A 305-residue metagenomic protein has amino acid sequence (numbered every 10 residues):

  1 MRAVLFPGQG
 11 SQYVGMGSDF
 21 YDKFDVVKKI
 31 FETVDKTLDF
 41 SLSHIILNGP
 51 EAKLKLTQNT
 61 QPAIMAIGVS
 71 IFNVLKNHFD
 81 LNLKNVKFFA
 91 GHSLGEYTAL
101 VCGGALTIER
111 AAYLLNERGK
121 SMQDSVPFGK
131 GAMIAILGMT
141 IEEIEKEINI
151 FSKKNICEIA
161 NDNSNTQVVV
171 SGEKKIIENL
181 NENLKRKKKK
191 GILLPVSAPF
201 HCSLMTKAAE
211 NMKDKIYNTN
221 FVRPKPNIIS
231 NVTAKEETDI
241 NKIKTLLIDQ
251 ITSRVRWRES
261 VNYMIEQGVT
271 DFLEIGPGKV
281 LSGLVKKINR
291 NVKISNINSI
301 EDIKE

Functional and structural regions predicted by a protein language model:
M1-I144, D271-I300: FabD-like malonyl-/acyl-CoA
G10-S11, L38, G103-T252: Alpha/beta catalytic cores of group-transfer enzymes, especially the acyltransferase/condensing modules of polyketide
I248-R256, F272-L273, P277: Short amphipathic alpha-helical interaction segments
V255-Y263: A short, well-structured juxtamembrane/interface segment
I265-G268: Non-catalytic positions within long, well-ordered alpha-helices that form the structural scaffold/packing of enzyme
I303-E305: Short, charged, surface-exposed secondary-structure boundary motifs
